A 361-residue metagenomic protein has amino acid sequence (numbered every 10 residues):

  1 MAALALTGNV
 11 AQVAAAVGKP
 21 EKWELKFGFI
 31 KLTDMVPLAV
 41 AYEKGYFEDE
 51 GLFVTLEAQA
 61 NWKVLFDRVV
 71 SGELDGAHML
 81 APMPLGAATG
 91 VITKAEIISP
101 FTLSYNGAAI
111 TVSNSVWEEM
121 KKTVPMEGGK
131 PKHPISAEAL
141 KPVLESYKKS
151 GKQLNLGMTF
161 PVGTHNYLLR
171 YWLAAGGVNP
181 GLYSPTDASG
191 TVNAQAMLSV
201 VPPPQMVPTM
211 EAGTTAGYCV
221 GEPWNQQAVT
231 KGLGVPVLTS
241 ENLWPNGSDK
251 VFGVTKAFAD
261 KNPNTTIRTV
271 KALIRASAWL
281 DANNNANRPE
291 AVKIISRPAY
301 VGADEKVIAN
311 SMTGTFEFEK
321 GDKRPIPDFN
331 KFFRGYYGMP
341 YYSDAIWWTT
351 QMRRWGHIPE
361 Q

Functional and structural regions predicted by a protein language model:
M1-A14: N-terminal export signals
M1-A2, V40, L168-Y171, T209 (+5 more regions): Alpha-helical scaffold segments in soluble metabolic enzymes
A15-S199, T209-N246: Short, glycine-/small- and polar/acidic-enriched structural segments that line small-molecule recognition paths
L32, Q59-K63, H78, F160-G163 (+4 more regions): Soluble non-cytosolic domains of exported or imported proteins
I110-T111, V251-V254, F258-A259: Short glycine- and hydrophobic/aromatic-rich loop-to-beta-strand nucleating segment in the catalytic cores
H165-L168, P202, M206, W224 (+3 more regions): Internal, well-ordered alpha-helical segments in soluble enzyme and binding-protein domains
D260-Q361: Secondary-structure end/capping motifs
